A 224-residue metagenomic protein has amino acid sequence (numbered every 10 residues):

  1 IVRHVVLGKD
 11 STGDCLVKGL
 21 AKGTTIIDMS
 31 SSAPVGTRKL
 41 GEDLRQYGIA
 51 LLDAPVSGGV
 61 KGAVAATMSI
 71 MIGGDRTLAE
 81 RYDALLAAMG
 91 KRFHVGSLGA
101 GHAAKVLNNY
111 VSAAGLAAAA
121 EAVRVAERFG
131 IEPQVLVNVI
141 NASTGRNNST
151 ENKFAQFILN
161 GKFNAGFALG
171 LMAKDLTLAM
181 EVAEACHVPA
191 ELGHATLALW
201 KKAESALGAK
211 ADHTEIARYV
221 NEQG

Functional and structural regions predicted by a protein language model:
I1-D10: Glycine/threonine-rich flexible loop motifs
V2, L16, R92, F154 (+1 more regions): Short clusters of hydrophobic/aromatic residues that line enzyme substrate/ligand-binding pockets
V5-V6, S31-S112: Rossmann-fold dinucleotide-binding core
D10, L20-K22, A87: Short conserved AdoMet
C15-T37: ADP-ribose/adenylate-binding Rossmann-like module
L16-L20, D43-I49, G130: Short helix-capping segments at alpha-helix termini
A100-Q223: Helical "substrate-binding/catalytic lid" subdomain of Rossmann-like NAD(P)-dependent dehydrogenases/reductases
